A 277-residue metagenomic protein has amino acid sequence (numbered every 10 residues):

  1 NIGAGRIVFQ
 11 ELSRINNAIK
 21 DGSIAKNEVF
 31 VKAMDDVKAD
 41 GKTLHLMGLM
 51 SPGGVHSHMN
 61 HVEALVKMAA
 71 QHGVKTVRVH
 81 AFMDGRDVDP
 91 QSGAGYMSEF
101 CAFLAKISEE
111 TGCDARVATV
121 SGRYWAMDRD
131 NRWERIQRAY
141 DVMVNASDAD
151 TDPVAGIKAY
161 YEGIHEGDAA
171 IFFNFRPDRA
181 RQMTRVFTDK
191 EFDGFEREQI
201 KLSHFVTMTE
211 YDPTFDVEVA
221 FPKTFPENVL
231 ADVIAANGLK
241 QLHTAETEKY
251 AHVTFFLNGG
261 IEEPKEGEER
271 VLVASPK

Functional and structural regions predicted by a protein language model:
N1-S108, D114-W125, E134, R138 (+3 more regions): Active-site nucleophile/metal-coordination loop of metallo-enzymes that catalyze phosphate/sulfate and related
G3, S275-P276: Short, charged loop segments at secondary-structure junctions
V8, S147-A149, E263: Short helix-capping/linker segments at secondary-structure and domain boundaries
E11-L12, D128, A180-T184, T214-D216 (+1 more regions): Short helix/loop capping segments that flank catalytic or ligand/cofactor-binding pockets
G41-K42, H165-G167: Short hydrophobic "helix-edge" motifs at membrane interfaces and signal-peptide entry regions
V88, S92-H165, I171, F175-D178 (+1 more regions): Long, well-ordered, tryptophan-enriched scaffold segments
T184-F187, A220: Composition- and surface-driven signal marking solvent-exposed, interaction-prone regions in large proteins
V253-S275: Reverse-transcriptase-like RNA-dependent polymerase core
